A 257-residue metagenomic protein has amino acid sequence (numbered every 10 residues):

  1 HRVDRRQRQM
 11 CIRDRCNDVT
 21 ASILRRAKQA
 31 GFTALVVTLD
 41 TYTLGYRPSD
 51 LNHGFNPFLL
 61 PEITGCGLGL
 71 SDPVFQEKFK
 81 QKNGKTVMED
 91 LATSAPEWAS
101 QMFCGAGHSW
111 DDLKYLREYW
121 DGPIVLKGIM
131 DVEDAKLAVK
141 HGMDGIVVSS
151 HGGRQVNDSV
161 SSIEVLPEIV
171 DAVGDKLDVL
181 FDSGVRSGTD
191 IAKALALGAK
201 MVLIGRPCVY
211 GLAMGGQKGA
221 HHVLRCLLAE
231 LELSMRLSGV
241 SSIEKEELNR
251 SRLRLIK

Functional and structural regions predicted by a protein language model:
H1, D158-S159, G216: Alpha-helix N-cap/helix-initiation motif
H1-I12: Single conserved hydrophobic/aromatic residue that forms the stacking wall/gate of nucleotide- or nucleobase-binding
R5-R6, I124, S234: Contiguous N-terminal and early-domain "leader" segments and peripheral loops that mark the onset or edge of a domain
D14-F181, T189-Y210: Alpha/beta enzyme core
E164-D182, R186-K257: Alpha/beta catalytic cores of nucleotide-metabolism and tRNA/nucleoside-modifying enzymes
